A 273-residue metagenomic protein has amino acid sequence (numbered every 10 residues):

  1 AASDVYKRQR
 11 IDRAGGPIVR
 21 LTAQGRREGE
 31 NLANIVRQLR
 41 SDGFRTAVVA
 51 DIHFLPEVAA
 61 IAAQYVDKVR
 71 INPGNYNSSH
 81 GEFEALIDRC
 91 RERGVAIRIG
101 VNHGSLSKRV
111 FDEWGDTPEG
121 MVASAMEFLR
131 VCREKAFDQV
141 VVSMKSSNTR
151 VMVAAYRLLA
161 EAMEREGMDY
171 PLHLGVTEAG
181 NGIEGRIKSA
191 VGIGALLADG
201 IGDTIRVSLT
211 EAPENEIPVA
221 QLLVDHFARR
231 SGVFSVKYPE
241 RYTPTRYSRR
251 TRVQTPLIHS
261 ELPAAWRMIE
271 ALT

Functional and structural regions predicted by a protein language model:
A1-Y6: Short, small-residue-biased leader/transition segments that mark boundaries at the very start of proteins
G15, A63-V69, R91-R93, A160-E164 (+2 more regions): Glycine-enriched alpha-helix->loop->beta-strand junction motifs that scaffold or abut catalytic
G15-L39, I71-S78, V140-T149: Glycine-rich, proline-tolerant flexible connector loops at the mouths of alpha/beta enzymes
P17, V66-H80, D199-E214: Glycine-rich phosphate-binding active-site loops on the catalytic face of alpha/beta enzymes
P17-L21, T46-I52, V69-I71, I97 (+5 more regions): Hydrophobic faces of well-ordered beta-strands that scaffold small-molecule active sites in alpha/beta enzyme cores
E28-V49, L86-G94, L159-M168: Alpha-helix-loop-beta-strand connector modules within alpha/beta enzyme cores
V48, H53-R98: Hydrophobic or amphipathic alpha-helical targeting/insertion segments
N102, V110-E261: Catalytic alpha/beta core domains of metabolic enzymes, predominantly
